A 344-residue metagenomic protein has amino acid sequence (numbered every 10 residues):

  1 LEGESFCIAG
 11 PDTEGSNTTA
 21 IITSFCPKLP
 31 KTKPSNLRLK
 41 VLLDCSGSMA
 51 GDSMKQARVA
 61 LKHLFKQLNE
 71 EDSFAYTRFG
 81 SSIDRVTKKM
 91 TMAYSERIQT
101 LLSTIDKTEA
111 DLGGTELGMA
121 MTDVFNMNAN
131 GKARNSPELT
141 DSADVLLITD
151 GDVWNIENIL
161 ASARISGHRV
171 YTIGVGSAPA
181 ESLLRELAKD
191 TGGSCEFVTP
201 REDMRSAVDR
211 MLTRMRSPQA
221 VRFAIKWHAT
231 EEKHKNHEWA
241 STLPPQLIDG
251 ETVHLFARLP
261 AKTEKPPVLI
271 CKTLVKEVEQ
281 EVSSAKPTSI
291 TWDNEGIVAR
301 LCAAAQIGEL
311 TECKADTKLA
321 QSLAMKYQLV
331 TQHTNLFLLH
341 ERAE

Functional and structural regions predicted by a protein language model:
L1-L42, L64, E202, V221-E344: An acidic, Ser/Thr-enriched
P11, G15, K33-A50, V59-K62 (+5 more regions): Short, charged loop segments at secondary-structure junctions
A50-K55, K314: Ordered, soluble secondary-structure elements with a strong preference for glycine-centered loop motifs and nearby
D72: Glycine-centered, small-residue-biased loops immediately flanking beta-strands in adenine/cofactor-binding cores
A75, I173-V175, V198-R201, V208 (+1 more regions): A generic structural motif
D84-K88, S182, A207, A343: Short Asp/Glu-rich motifs
S162, A178-P218, R222, Y327 (+1 more regions): Von Willebrand factor A/integrin I-like adhesion domains
